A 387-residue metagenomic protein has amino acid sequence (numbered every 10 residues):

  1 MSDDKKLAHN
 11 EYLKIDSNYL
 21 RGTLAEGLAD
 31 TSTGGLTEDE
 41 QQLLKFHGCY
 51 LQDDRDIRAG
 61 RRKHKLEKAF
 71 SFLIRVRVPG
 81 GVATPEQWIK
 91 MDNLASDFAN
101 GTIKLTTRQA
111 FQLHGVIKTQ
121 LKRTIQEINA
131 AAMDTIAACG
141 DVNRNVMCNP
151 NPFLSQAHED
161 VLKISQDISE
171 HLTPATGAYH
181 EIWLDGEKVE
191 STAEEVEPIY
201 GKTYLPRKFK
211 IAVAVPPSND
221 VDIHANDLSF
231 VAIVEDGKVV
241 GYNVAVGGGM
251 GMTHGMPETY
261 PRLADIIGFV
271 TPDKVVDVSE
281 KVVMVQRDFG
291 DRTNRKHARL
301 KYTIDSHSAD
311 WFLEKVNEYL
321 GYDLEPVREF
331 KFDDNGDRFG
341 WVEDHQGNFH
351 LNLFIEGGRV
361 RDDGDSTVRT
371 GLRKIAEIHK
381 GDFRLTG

Functional and structural regions predicted by a protein language model:
M1-G387: Peripheral terminal and linker regions in Fe-S/redox and tRNA-modifying enzymes
